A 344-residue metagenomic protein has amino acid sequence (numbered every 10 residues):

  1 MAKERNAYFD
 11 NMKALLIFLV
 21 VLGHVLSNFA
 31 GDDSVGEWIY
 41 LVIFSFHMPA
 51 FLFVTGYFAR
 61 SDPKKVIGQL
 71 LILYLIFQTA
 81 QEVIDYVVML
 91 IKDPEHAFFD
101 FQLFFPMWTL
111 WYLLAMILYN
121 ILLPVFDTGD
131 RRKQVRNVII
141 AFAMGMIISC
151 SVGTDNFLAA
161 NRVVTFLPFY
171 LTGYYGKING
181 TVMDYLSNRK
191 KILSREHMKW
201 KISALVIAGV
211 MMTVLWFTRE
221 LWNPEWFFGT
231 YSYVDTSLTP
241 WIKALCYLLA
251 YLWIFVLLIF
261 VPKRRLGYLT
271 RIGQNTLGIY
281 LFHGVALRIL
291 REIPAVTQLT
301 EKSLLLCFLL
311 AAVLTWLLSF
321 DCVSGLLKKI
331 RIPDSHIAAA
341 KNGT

Functional and structural regions predicted by a protein language model:
M1-T344: Alpha-helical transmembrane segments and their immediate juxtamembrane cytosolic regions
